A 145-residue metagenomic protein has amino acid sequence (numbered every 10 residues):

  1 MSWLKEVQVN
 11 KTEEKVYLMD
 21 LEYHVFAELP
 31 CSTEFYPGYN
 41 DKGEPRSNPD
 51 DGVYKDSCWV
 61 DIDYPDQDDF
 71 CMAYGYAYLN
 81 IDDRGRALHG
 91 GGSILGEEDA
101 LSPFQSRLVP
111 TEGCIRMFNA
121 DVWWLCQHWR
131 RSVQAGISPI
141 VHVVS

Functional and structural regions predicted by a protein language model:
M1-G92: Gly/Pro-biased beta-strand-loop elements
Y64-S145: Exported/periplasmic cell-wall-interacting domains
